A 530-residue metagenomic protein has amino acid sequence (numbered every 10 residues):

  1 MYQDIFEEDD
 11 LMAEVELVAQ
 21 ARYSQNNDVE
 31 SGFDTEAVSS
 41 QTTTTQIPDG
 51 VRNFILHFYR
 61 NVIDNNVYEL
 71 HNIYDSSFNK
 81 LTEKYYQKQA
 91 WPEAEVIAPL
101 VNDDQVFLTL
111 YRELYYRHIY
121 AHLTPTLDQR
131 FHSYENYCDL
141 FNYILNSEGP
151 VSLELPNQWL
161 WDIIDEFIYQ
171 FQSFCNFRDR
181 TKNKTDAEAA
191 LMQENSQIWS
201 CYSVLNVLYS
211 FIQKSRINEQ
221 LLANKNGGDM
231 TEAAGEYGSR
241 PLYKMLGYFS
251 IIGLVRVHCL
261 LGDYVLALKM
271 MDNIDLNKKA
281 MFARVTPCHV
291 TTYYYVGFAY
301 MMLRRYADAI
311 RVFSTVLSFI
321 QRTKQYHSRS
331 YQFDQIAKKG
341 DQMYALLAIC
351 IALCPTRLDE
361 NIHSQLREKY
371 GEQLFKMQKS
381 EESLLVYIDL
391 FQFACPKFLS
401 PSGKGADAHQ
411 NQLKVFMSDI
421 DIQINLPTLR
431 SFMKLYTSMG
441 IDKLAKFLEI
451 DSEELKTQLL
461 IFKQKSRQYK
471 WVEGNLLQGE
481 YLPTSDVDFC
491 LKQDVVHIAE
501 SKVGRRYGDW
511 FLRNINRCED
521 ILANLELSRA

Functional and structural regions predicted by a protein language model:
M1-A530: Extended alpha-helical scaffold regions
